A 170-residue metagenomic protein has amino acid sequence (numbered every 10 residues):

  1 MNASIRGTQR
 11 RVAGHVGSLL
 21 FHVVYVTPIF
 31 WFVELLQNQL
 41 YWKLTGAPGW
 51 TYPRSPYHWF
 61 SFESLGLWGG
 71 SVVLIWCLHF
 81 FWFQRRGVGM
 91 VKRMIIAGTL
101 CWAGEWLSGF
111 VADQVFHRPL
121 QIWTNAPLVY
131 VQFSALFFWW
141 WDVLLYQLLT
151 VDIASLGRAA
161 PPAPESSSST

Functional and structural regions predicted by a protein language model:
M1-T170: Aromatic-rich, lipid-facing transmembrane alpha helices and their immediate juxtamembrane interface loops in integral
